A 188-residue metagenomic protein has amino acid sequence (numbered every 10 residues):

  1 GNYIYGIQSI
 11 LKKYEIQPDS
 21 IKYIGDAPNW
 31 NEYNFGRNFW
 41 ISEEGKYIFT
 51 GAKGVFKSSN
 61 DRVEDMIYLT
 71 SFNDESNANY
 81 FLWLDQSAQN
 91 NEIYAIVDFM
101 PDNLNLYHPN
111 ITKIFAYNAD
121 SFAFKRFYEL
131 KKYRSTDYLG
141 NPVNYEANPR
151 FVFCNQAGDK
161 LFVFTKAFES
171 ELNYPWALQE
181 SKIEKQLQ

Functional and structural regions predicted by a protein language model:
G1-N2, Q8, D26-E44, G51 (+3 more regions): Repeated scaffold domains used in trafficking and secretory/extracellular systems, primarily beta-propellers
N2-I4, I21, K46-I48, N91-I93 (+3 more regions): Hydrophobic residues embedded in beta-strands of well-ordered beta-sheets
I7-E32, A52-N77, L104-N144, T165-Q188: Surface-exposed loop/turn elements that mediate protein-protein interactions on large endomembrane-trafficking
G45-Y47, F115-F127, F153-L161: A short, hydrophobic secondary-structure junction motif
F99-N103: Short beta-turn/strand-loop junction motif enriched in small, turn-promoting residues
